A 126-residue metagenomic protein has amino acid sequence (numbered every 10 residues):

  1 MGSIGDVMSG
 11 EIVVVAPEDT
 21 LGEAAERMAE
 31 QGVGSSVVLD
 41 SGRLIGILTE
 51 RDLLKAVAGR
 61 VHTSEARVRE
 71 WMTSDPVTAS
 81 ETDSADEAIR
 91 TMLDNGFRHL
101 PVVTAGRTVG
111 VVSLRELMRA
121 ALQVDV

Functional and structural regions predicted by a protein language model:
G2, D19, L48, A66 (+2 more regions): Short beta-to-alpha loop/turn elements within the nucleotide-binding domains of ABC transporters
G2-I12, A66-P76: Bateman (tandem CBS) regulatory domains
G5, V13, G22, L54-K55 (+2 more regions): Nucleotide phosphate-binding site architecture
V14-G32, L39, A79-G96, V103-T104 (+1 more regions): The conserved cystathionine-beta-synthase
T20, D52-L53, R67-W71, S84 (+1 more regions): Histidine- and aromatic-rich ligand-binding microenvironments
M28-Q31, S36-D52, M92, L100-R115: A glycine-centered beta-loop-beta connector
L54-R67, L114-V126: A short, polar/charged loop-to-alpha-helix boundary motif
